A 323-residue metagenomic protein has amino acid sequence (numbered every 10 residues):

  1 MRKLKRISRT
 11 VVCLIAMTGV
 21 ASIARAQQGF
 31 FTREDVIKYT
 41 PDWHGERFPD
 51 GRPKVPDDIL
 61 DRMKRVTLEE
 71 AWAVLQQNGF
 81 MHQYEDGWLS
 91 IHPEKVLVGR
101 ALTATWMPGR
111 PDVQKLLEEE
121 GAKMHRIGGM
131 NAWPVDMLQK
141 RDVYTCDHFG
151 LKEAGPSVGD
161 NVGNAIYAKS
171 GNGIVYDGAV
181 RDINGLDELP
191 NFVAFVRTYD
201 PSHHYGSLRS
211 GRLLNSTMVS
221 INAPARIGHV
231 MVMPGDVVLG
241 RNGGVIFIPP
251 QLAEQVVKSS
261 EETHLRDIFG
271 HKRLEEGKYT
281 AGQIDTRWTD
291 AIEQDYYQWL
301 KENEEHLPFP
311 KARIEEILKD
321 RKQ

Functional and structural regions predicted by a protein language model:
M1-V12: Bacterial N-terminal signal peptides that target proteins for export
V11-A21: Bacterial N-terminal signal peptides
S22-A26: Sec/Tat signal peptide C-region and signal peptidase I cleavage site
Q27-W72, Q77: N-terminal pre-domain segments of enzymes
H44-F48, A225, V237-V238: Active-site and channel-lining beta-strand-loop segments that bind or position nucleotide-derived/phosphorylated
G51, I166, D236-V238: Buried hydrophobic positions in well-ordered alpha/beta secondary-structure cores of metabolic enzymes
M63-E70, V74-P234, F247-E293, Y297 (+1 more regions): Feature captures the catalytic cores and cofactor-binding loops of soluble hydro-lyases/lyases that act on carboxylate
R241-N242: Short acidic-glycine loop/turn motifs at beta-strand connectors
